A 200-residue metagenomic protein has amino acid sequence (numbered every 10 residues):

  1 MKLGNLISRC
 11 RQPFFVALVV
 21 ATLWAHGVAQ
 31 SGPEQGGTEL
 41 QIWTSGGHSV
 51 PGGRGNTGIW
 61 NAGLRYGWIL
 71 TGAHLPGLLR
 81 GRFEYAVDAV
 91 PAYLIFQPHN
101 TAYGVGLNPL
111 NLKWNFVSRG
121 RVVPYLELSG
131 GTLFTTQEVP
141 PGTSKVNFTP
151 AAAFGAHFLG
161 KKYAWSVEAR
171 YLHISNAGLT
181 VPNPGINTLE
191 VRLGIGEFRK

Functional and structural regions predicted by a protein language model:
M1-E34, K200: Cleavable N-terminal export/targeting peptides
A29-G37, T71-F83, V117-V123, L159-W165 (+1 more regions): Short loop/turn motifs that connect adjacent beta-strands in outer-membrane beta-barrel proteins
G36-T38, N56-A62, T101-N108, V122 (+2 more regions): Residues that define the transmembrane beta-barrel architecture of outer-membrane proteins
T38-H48, Y85-Y93, L126-T132, V167-H173 (+1 more regions): Transmembrane beta-barrel strands of outer-membrane/channel proteins
V50-G52, Q97-H99, T136-G142, A177-N183: Extracellular loop and loop/strand-boundary signature of outer-membrane beta-barrel proteins
A62-T136: Gram-negative (and chloroplast) outer-membrane scaffold detector with strong preference for beta-barrel transmembrane
L64, L110-L112, A152-F154, A169 (+1 more regions): Membrane-embedded beta-strands of outer-membrane beta-barrel proteins, especially the hydrophobic/small aromatic
L64, P184-K200: Outer-membrane beta-barrel "beta-signal"
